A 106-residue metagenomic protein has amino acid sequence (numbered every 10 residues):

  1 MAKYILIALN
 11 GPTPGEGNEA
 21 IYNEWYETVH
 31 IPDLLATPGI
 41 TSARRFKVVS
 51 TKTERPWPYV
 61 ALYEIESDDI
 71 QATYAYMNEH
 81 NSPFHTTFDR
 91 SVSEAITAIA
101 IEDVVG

Functional and structural regions predicted by a protein language model:
M1-G106: Macromolecular interaction modules
